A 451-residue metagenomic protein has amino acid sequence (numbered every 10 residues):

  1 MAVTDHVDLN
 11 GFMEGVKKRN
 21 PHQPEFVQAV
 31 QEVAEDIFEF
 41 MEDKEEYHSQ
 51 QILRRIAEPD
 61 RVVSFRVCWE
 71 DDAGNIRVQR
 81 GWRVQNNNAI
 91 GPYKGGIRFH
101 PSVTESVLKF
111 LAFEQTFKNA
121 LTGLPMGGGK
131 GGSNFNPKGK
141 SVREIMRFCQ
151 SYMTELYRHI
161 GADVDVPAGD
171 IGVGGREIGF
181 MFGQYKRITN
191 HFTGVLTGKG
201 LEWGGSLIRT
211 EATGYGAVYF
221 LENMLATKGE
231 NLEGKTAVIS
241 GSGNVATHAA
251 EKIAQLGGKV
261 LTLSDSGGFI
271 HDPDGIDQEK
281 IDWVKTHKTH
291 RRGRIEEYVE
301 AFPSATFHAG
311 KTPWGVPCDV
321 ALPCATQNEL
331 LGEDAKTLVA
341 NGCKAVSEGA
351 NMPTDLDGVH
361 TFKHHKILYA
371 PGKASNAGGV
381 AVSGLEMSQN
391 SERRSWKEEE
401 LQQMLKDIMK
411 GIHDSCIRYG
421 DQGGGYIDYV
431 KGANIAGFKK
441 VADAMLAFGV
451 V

Functional and structural regions predicted by a protein language model:
A2-A29, M224-L225, V339-V451: Adenosine-phosphate binding glycine-rich loop
F26-V27, D43-Q50, G123, I160-G169 (+4 more regions): Flexible, glycine/charged-enriched surface loops at secondary-structure junctions
E46-R77: Structured beta-strand/loop patches that form or line metal/cofactor-binding pockets in enzymes
N75-T116: N-terminal cap/recognition module
H100, N119-E233: Glycine/serine-rich phosphate-binding loop and adjoining beta1-alpha1 elements at the start of nucleotide-handling
G200, G205-G315: Glycine-rich phosphate/diphosphate-binding loop of Rossmann-like nucleotide-binding domains
G268-Y369, A374: Rossmann-like adenosine-cofactor binding region
